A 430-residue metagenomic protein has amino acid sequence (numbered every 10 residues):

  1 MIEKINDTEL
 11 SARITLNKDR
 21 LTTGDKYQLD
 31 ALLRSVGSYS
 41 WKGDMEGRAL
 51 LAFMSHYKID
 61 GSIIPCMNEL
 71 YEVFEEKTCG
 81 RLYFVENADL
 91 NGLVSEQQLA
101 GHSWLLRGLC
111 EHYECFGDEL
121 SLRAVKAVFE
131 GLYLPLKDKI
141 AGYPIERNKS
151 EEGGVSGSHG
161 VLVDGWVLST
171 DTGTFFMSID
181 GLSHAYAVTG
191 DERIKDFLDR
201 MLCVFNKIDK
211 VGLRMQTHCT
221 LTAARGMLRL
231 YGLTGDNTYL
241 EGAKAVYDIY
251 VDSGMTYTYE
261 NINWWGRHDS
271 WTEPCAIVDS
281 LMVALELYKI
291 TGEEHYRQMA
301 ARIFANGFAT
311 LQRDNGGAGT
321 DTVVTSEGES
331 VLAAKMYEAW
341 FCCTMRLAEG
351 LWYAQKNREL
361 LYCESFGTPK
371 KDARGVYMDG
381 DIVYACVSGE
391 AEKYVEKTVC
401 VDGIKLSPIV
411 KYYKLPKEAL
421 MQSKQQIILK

Functional and structural regions predicted by a protein language model:
M1-G61, N91-F116, S156-E192, F197 (+2 more regions): Aromatic (Trp/Tyr) and acidic
I5, L120-R123, A127, G131-G153 (+2 more regions): Active-site acid/base region of carbohydrate-active enzymes
R20, F74-R81, L120, L136-I145 (+4 more regions): Proline-centered turn/helix-capping motifs that create local helix->coil transitions or kinks
A31, P65-E72, A127-G131, R200-V204: Alpha-helical solenoid scaffolds in eukaryotic proteins
D60-L93, R123, M255-N261: Helix-terminus loop motifs that line ligand-binding clefts
E72, E130-L134, C203-K207, Y247-D252 (+2 more regions): Amphipathic alpha-helical segments of tetratricopeptide repeats
K139-G142, G165-S169, V211-R214: Flexible helix-coil transition and linker loops at the boundaries of alpha-helical arrays
